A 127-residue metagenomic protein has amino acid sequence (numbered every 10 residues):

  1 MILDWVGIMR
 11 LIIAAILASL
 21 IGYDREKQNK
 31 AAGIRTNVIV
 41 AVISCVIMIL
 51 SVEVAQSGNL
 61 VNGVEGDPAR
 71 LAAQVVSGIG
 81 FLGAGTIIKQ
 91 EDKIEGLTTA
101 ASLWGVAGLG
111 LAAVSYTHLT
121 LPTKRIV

Functional and structural regions predicted by a protein language model:
M1-D67: Alpha-helical transmembrane segments and their membrane-interface boundaries that form or gate the permeation pathway
S19, Y23, L82-G85, A107-A112: Alpha-helical transmembrane segments of multipass membrane proteins
K27-V40, V64-V76, Q90-G105: Short, non-helical or kinked segments that cap or interrupt transmembrane helices
I39-I49, A101-A113: Small-residue-rich segments of transmembrane alpha-helices in multi-pass membrane proteins, especially helix faces
V52-E53, A72-L82: Ligand-binding beta-strand-loop-alpha-helix segment within the catalytic cores of soluble metabolic enzymes
S57-V61, K93-E95, Y116: Phosphate-handling active-site elements
T117-T123: Conserved small/polar residues in nucleotide/adenosyl-binding loops
